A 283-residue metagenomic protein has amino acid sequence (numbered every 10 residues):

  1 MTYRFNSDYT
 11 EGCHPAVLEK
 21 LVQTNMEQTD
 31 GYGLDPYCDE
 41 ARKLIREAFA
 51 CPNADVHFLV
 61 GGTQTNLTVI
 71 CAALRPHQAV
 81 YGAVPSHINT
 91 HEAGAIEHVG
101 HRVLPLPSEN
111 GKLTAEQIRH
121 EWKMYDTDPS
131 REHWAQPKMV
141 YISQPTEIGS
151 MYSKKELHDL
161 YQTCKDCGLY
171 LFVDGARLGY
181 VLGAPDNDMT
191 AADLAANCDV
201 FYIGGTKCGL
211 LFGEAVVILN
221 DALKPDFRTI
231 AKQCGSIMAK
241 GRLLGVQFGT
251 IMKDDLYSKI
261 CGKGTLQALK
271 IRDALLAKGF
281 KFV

Functional and structural regions predicted by a protein language model:
H14-G62, V84-N89, A95: Conserved N-terminal alpha-helix of the aminotransferase class I/II PLP-enzyme fold
N53-L74, L104-G111: Conserved core of the PLP fold type I
A72-T90, R119: Conserved PLP-anchoring active-site segment centered on the Schiff-base-forming lysine
V80, V103-L104, L171-V173, F282: Hydrophobic beta-strand scaffold residues
G100-P145, Y152-D159: PLP-dependent aminotransferase-class I/II
E109, Q136-P137, S143, M151 (+1 more regions): Active-site C-terminal subdomain of aminotransferase-like
Y152-A184: Catalytic PLP-binding core of fold-type I/II PLP enzymes
